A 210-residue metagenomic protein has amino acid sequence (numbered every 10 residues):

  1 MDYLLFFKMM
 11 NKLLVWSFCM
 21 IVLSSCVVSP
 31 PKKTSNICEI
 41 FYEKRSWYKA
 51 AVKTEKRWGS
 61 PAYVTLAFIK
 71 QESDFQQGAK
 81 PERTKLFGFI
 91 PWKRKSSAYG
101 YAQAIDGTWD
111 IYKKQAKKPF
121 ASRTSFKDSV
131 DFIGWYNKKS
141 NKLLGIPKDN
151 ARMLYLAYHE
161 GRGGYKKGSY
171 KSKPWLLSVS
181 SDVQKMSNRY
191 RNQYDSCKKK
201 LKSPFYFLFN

Functional and structural regions predicted by a protein language model:
M1-M10: N-terminal secretory signal peptides that target proteins for export/translocation
M9-K12, A151: Alpha-helical transmembrane segments of integral membrane proteins
N11-C19: Sec-dependent signal peptide recognition, specifically the positively charged N-region followed immediately by
S24-S25: C-terminal motif of bacterial Sec signal peptides marking the signal peptidase cleavage site
V28-L201: Catalytic glycan-binding domains that act on GlcNAc-containing polysaccharides
K199-N210: Low-complexity, Gly/Ser/Thr/Pro-rich intrinsically disordered linker/tail segments
